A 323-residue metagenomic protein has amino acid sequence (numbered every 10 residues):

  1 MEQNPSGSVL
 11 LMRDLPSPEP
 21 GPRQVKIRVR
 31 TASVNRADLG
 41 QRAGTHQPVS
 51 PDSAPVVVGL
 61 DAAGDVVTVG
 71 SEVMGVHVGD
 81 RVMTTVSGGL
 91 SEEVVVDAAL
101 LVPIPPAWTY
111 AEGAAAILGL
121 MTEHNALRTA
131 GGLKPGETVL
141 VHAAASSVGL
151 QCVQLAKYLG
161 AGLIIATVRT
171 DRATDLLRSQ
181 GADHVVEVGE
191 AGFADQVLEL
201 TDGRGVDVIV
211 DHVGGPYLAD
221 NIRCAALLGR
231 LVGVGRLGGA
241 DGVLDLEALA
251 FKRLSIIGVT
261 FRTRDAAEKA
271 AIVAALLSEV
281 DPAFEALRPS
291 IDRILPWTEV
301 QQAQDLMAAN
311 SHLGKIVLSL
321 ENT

Functional and structural regions predicted by a protein language model:
P16-V34, H46-G88: Glycine-rich beta-strand-centered segment in the early N-terminal region that forms part of a ligand/cofactor-binding
P51, P55, R81-A145: NAD(P)H dinucleotide-binding glycine-rich loop of Rossmann-like/cofactor-binding domains, especially the beta1-alpha1
G89-E92, V168-L176, D241-L246: Short, glycine/polar-rich helix-capping loops at beta-to-alpha or helix-loop-helix junctions that flank or form
A114-E190: Mid-domain Rossmann-like dinucleotide-binding core that forms the NAD(H)/NADP(H) cofactor-binding site
R178-I257: Glycine-rich cofactor phosphate-binding loops and adjacent beta1-alpha1 units of small-molecule cofactor enzyme domains
L227-V234, L244-R288: Rossmann-fold dehydrogenase core element
A267-T323: C-terminal hydrophobic helical "lid"/dimerization subdomain of Rossmann-like NAD(P)H-dependent oxidoreductases
